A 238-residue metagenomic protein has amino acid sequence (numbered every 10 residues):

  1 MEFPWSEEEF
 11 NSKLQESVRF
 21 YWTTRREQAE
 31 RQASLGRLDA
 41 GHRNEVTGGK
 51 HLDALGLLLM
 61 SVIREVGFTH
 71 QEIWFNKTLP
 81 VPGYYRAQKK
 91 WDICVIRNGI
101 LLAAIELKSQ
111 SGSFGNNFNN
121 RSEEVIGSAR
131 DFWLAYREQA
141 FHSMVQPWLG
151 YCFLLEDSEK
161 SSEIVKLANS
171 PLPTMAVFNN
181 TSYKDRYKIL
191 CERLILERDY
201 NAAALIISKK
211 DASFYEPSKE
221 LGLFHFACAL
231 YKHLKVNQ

Functional and structural regions predicted by a protein language model:
M1-F75, V81: Interdomain/boundary linker segments immediately adjacent to catalytic/signaling cores
Q32-A33, I100-A104: Active-site-adjacent bridging/hinge elements
L55, L59-G67, A129-Y136, R186-E197 (+3 more regions): Hydrophobic, Leu/Ile/Phe/Ala-enriched alpha-helical segments that form helix-helix packing faces
M60, K209-Q238: Low-complexity intrinsically disordered segments
E72-N98: Active-site metal-binding core of divalent-cation-utilizing nuclease and nuclease-like domains
P80, K108-N120: Short helix/strand-bridging catalytic loops that position acidic/His residues to coordinate divalent metals and engage
I93-V95, L102-S109, V125: Conserved catalytic cores of phosphodiester-cleaving nucleases, focusing on short active-site segments
G115-A212, E216-E220: Acidic, metal/cofactor-coordinating or nucleic-acid-engaging core segments within structured domains
